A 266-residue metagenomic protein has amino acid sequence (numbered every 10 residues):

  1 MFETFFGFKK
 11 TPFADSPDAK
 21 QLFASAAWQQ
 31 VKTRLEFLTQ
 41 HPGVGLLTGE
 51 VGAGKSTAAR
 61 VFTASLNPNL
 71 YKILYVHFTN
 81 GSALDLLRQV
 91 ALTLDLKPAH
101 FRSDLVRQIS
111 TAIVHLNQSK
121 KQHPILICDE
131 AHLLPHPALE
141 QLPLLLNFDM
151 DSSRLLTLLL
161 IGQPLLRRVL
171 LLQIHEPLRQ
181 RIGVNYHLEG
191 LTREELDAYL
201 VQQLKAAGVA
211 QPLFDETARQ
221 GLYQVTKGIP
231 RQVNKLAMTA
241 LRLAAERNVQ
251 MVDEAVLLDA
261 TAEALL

Functional and structural regions predicted by a protein language model:
M1-H41, L266: A short, basic N-terminal segment
F8-T11, L70-I73, G81-H100: Conserved NTP-binding/hydrolysis module of P-loop NTPases
H41-V61: Walker A/P-loop nucleotide-binding motif
T48, H77, C128: Residues at the beta-strand->loop junction immediately N-terminal to the Walker
T63-L66, L166-R181, G190: Short regulatory helix/loop adjacent to the ATP-binding pocket of P-loop NTPases
V76-N80, L170, G183-L196: Conserved AAA+ ATPase "SRH/arginine-finger" region at the nucleotide-binding site
S82-D85, K97-Q141, M150-R154, L191-L196 (+3 more regions): Mid-core helix/loop region of P-loop NTP-binding domains shared across ATPases and GTPases
P177, E194-L266: C-terminal alpha-helical "lid" subdomain
